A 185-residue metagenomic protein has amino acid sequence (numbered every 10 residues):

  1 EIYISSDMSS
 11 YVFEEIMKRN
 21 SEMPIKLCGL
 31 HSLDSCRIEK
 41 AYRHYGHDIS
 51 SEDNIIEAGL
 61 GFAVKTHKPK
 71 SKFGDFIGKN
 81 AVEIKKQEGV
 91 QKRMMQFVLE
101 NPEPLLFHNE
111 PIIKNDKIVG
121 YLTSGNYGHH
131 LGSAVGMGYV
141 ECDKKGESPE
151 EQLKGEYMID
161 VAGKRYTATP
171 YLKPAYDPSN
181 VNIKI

Functional and structural regions predicted by a protein language model:
E1-I185: Conserved, structured C-terminal
